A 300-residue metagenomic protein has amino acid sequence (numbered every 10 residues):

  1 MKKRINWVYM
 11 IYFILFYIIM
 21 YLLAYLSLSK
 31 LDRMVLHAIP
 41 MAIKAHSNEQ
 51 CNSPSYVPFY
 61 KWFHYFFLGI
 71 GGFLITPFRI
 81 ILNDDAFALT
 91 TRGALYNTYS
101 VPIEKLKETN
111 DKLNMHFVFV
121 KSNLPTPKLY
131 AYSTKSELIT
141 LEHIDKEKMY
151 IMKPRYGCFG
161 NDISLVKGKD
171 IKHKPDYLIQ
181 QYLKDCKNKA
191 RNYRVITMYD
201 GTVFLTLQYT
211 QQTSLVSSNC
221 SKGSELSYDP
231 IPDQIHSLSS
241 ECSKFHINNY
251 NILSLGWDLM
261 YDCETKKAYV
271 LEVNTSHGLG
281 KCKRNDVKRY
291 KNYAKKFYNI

Functional and structural regions predicted by a protein language model:
W7-K30: A transmembrane-helix-recognition feature enriched in membrane-embedded lipid enzymes and envelope glyco-/phospholipid
L23, S27-H143, C158: Conserved N-proximal alpha/beta basic substrate-recognition cap immediately N-terminal to, or forming the N-lobe
T126, Y150-D170, R191: Glycine-rich phosphate-binding loop of ATP-grasp-fold ATP-dependent ligases
S133, P154-C158, Q181-L183, T197-Y199 (+2 more regions): Short, flexible loop/turn elements at secondary-structure junctions
Y150, V203-F204, Y269-L271: Protein kinase-like catalytic core scaffold
K167-L226: Phosphate-binding site of ATP-dependent enzymes
N192, Y199, Q212-Y250, N274 (+1 more regions): Acidic/His-leaning functional-site neighborhoods
P232-H236, I247-S254, Y261-I300: C-terminal active-site "lid" helix and adjoining low-complexity regulatory extension at the edge of ATP-using catalytic
